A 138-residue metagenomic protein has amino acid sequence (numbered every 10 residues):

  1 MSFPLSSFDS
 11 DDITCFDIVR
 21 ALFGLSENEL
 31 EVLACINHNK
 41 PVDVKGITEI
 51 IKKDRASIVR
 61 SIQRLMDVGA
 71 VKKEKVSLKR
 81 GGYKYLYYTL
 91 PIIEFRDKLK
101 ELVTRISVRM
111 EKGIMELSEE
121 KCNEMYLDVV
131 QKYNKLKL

Functional and structural regions predicted by a protein language model:
S7-L22: Short, Lys/Arg-enriched N-terminal segment that forms or immediately precedes the first helix of a structured domain
I18-E29, D43, K72-K98: Short, cationic-aromatic polyanion-contact patches
L30-A34: Pre-recognition alpha-helix immediately N-terminal to the DNA-recognition helix within helix-turn-helix or winged-helix
G46-I50, L65: A short acidic, leucine-rich amphipathic alpha-helix
G69: Glycine-centered, phosphate/nucleic-acid-interacting loop/turn motifs that mediate DNA/RNA or nucleotide
I92-L138: Amphipathic alpha-helical dimerization/coiled-coil segments that flank or bridge DNA-binding/regulatory modules
